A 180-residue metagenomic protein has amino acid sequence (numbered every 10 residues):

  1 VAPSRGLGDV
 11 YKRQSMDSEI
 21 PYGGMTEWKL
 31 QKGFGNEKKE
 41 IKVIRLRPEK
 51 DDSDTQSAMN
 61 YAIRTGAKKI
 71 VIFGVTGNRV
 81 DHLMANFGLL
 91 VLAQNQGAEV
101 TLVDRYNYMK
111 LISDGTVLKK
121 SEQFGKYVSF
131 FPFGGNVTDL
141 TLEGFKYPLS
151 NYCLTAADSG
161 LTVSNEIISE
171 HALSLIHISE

Functional and structural regions predicted by a protein language model:
V1-L7, Y11, I176-E180: Single conserved hydrophobic/aromatic residue that forms the stacking wall/gate of nucleotide- or nucleobase-binding
S4-R5, K12-E19, L102-D104: Short internal beta-strands
K12-Q96: Acidic/Gly/His-enriched mid-domain segments of enzyme catalytic cores or analogous surface patches that mediate
G23-G24, V80, L111, T138-L140: Short active-site-adjacent structural elements
F73-V75, V103, F131: Short beta-strand segments
V91-Q123: Class I SAM-dependent methyltransferase SAM-binding "motif I" and its flanking Rossmann-like core
I112-L175, S179: Long, charged alpha-helical interface segments
